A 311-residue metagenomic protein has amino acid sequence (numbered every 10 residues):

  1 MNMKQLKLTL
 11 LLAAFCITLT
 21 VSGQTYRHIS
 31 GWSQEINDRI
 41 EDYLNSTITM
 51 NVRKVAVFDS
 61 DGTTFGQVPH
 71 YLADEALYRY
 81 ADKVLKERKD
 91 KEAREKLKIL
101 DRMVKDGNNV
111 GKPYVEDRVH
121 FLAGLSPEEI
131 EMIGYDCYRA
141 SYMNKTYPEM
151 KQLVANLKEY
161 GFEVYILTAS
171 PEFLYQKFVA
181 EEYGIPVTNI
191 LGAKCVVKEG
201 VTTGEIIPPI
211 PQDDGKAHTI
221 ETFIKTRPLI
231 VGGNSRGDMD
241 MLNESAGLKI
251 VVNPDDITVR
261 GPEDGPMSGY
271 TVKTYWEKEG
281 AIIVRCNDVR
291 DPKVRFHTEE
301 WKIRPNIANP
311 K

Functional and structural regions predicted by a protein language model:
M1-L10: Bacterial N-terminal signal peptides that target proteins for export
Q5, T18, C195-V197: Assembly/interface hotspot detector across virion components, adhesins/toxins, and nucleic-acid enzymes
T9-T18: Bacterial N-terminal signal peptides
T18, H70-D74, V179, K249: Single-residue recognition of alpha-helix boundary sites
L19-G23: Sec/Tat signal peptide C-region and signal peptidase I cleavage site
Q24-E41, N45-V55, P127-Y165, A169-K311: C-terminal cap/substrate-recognition subdomain and adjoining C-terminal extension of metal-dependent phosphatase-like
K54-P69, L242: Asp-based phosphoryl-transfer active-site loop
P69-N144, P148, Q152: A metal-dependent, Asp-based hydrolase signature
